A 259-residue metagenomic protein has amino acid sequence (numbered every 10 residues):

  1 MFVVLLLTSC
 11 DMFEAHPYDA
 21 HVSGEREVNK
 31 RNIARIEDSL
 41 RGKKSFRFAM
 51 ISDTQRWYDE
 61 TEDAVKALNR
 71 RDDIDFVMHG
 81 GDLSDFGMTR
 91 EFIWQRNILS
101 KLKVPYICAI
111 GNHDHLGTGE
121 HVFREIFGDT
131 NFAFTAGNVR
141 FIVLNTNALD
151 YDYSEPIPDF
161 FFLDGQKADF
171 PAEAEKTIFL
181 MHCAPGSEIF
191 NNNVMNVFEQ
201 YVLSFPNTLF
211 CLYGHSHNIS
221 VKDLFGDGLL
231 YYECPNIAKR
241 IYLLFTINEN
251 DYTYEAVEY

Functional and structural regions predicted by a protein language model:
M1-C10: Sec-dependent bacterial lipoprotein signal peptides
C10-W94: N-terminal active-site segment of His-dependent metallophosphoesterases
E14-K30, I51, F134, S220-Y259: Binuclear metal-dependent phosphoesterase catalytic core
R26-I36, D59-K66, R90-Q95, T118-F132 (+2 more regions): Alpha-helical scaffolding within the catalytic cores of extracellular/periplasmic polymer-degrading hydrolases
D38-A49, A133-V143, F170-I178, L224-L230 (+1 more regions): Beta-strand-turn-beta hairpins that frame and shape the catalytic cleft of phosphate-ester-processing enzymes
D53, G81-D82, G111-N112, H182 (+1 more regions): Active-site glycine-centered loops adjacent to acidic/histidine catalytic or metal-binding residues that shape
T61-A136: Core catalytic region of metal-dependent phosphoesterases/phosphodiesterases, especially metallo-beta-lactamase-like
N69-F76, Y151-L230: His/acidic metal-ligating clusters that form di-metal
